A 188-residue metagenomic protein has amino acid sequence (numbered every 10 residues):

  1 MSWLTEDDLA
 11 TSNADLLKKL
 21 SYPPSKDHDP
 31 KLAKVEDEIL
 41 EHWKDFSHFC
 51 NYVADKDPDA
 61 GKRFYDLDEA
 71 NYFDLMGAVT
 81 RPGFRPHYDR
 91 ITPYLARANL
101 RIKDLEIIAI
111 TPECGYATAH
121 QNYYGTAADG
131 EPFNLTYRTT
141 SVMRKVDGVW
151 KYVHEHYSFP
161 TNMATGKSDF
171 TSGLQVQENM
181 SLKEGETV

Functional and structural regions predicted by a protein language model:
M1-F64, G173-V188: Short, low-complexity N-terminal intrinsically disordered segments enriched in polar/charged residues
S2-K18, T136-D169: Short beta-strand edge/turn micro-motifs at domain boundaries
E36-E38, D45, D55-E113, N134: A solvent-exposed, acidic/Ser-Thr-rich amphipathic alpha-helical stretch
N71-F73, A117, Y152-E155: Short hydrophobic/aromatic-rich beta-strand segments that constitute the beta-sheet cores of beta-sandwich/beta-barrel
G83-Y88, F159-P160, Q177-S181: Short alpha-helical linear motifs
H87-D89, I102-I108, Q121-Y123, R138-R144 (+1 more regions): Hydrophobic/aromatic beta-strand elements that line small-molecule binding cavities or substrate pockets in beta-rich
L100-I108, K145-W150, L174-E186: Short, highly charged low-complexity linear segments
P112-D147, T161-M180: Exposed beta-sheet edge and beta->alpha loop/turn motif
